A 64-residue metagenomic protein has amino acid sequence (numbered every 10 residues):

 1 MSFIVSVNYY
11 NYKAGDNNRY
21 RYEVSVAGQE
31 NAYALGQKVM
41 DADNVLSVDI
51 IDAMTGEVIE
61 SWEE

Functional and structural regions predicted by a protein language model:
M1-F3, L35, D41, T55: Generic short amphipathic/hydrophobic targeting helices enriched at N-termini, encompassing Sec-type signal peptides
M1-R21: Short aromatic-glycine-(Arg/Gly/Cys) micro-motifs in beta-strand/loop hairpins
Y9-N11, E30, D43, E63: N-terminal regions of proteins, emphasizing targeting and processing segments when present
G15-N17, A34, V58-E60: Short acidic, gly/pro-rich beta-turn/loop elements at beta-sheet edges and active-site/ligand-binding grooves
Y22-V26, W62-E64: Generic detection of short hydrophobic beta-strand segments and adjacent strand-loop junctions
V26-S47: A short, charged, amphipathic alpha-helix used as a generic interaction element across diverse proteins
M40-E64: Short, mixed-charge low-complexity intrinsically disordered segments
